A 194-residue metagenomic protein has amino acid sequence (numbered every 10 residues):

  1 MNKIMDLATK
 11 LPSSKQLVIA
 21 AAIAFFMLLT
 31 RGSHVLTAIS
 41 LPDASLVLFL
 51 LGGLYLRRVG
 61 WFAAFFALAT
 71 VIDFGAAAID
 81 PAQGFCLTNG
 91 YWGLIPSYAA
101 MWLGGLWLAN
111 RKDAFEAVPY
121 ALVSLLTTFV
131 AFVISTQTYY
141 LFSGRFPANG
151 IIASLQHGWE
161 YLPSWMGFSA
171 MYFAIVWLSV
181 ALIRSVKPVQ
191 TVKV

Functional and structural regions predicted by a protein language model:
N2-L56, G60-A63: Hydrophobic transmembrane alpha-helices
L17-A22, F62-A63, Y91-P96, A121-L125 (+1 more regions): Hydrophobic alpha-helical transmembrane segments
A24-S33, A67-D80, T127-Q137: Aromatic-anchored segments of alpha-helical transmembrane domains
F26, T30, G75-I79, G104 (+3 more regions): Residue-level signal for alpha-helical transmembrane segments in multi-pass membrane proteins
G32, L51-V59, A100-D113, L178-K187: Structural signal for the C-terminal ends of transmembrane alpha-helices and the immediately following loop
S40-M101: Alpha-helical membrane segments and adjacent membrane-interface helices in multi-pass membrane proteins
I79-F132, A181: Short helix-perturbing small/polar motifs within transmembrane alpha-helices
R111-V194: Membrane-embedded alpha-helical hairpins and interfacial helices in multi-pass inner-membrane proteins
